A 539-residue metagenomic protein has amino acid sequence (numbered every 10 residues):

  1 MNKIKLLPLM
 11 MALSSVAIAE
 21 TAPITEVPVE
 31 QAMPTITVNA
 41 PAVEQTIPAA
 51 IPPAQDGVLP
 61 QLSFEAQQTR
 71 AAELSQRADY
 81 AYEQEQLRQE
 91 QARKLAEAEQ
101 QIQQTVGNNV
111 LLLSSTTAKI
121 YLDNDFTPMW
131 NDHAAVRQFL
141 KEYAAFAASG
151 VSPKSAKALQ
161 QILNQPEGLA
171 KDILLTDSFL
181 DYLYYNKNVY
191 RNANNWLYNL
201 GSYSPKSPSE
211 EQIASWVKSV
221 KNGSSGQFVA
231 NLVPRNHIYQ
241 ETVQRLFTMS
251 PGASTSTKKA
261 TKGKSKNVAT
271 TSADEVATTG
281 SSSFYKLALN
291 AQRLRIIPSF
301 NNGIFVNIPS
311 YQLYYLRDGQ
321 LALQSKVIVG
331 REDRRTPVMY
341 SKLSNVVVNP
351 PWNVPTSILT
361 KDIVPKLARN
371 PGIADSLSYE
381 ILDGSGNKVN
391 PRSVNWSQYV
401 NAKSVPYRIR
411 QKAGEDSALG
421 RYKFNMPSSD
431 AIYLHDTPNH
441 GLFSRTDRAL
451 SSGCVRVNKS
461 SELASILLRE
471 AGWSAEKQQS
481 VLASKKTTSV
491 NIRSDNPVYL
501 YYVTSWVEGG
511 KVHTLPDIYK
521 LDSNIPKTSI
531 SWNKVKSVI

Functional and structural regions predicted by a protein language model:
M1-E20: Gram-negative bacterial Sec-dependent N-terminal signal peptides
N2, V27-Y80, L200, K218-I539: Well-ordered beta-sheet/strand-loop patches within structured domains
M11-L13, Q91, Y121, R137-A144 (+3 more regions): Generic hydrophobic, helix-prone segments enriched in Leu/Val/Ile
V16, F179, F424: A residue-level signal for conserved active-site and pocket-lining positions in enzyme catalytic cores
T21-S202: Cationic-aromatic interfacial patches
E99-V106, R137-F146, K206, N387 (+2 more regions): Phosphate-binding glycine-rich loops and adjacent basic patches that engage nucleotide phosphates, nucleic-acid
Y190, I213-W216: A sensor for short, sequence-defined functional sites
S202-I213: Eukaryote-specific, cytoplasm-facing alpha-helical/coiled-coil scaffolding segments in long proteins
